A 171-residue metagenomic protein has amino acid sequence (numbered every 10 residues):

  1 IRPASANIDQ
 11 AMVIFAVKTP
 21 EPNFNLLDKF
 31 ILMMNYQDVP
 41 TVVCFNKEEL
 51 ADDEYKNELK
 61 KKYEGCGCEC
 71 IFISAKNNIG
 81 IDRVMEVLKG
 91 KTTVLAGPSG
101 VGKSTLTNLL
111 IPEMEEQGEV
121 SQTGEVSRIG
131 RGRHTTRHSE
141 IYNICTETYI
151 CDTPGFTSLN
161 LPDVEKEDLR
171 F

Functional and structural regions predicted by a protein language model:
I1-A11, F15-V17, N25, M33-T41 (+3 more regions): Helix-rich effector regions associated with P-loop NTPase G domains
P20-E21, V94: Short beta-strands and strand-coil junctions in structured, solvent-facing domains, enriched
L26-K29, N57-E58: Charged helix-capping and loop-helix junction motifs
P40-V43, L88: Conserved structured catalytic cores and adjacent interaction surfaces of nucleotide-binding/hydrolyzing enzymes
E49-V101: Canonical P-loop GTPase G-domain recognition
S99, S104-T105, L109: Walker A/P-loop
